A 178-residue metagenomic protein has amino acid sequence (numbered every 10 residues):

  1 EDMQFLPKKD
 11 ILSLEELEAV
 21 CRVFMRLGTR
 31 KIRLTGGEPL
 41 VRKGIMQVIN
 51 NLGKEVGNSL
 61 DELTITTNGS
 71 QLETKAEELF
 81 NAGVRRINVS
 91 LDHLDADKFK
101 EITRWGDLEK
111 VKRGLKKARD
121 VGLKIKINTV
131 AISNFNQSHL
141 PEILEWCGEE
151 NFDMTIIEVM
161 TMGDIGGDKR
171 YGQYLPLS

Functional and structural regions predicted by a protein language model:
E1-E15, L27: Canonical Radical SAM [4Fe-4S] cluster-binding loop centered on the CxxxCxxC motif and its immediate flanking residues
M3, P39-V41, G69-T74, V89-W105 (+2 more regions): Conserved radical SAM core fold
E16-T35: Short Fe-S-cluster ligation motifs
L17, I45, L72, V111 (+1 more regions): Aromatic/hydrophobic pocket-lining residues that form the small-molecule binding cavity in soluble enzyme cores
C21, I49, A76, K112-L115 (+3 more regions): Generic structural signal for well-ordered alpha-helices, preferentially at hydrophobic/aromatic core positions
M25, I49-G57, F80, K116-R119: Surface-exposed amphipathic alpha-helices with a cationic face
L27-R33, E62-T64, R85-R86, L91 (+1 more regions): Conserved C-terminal portion of the radical SAM core fold that forms the substrate/S-adenosylmethionine-binding
D164-S178: Anionic-ligand binding region
